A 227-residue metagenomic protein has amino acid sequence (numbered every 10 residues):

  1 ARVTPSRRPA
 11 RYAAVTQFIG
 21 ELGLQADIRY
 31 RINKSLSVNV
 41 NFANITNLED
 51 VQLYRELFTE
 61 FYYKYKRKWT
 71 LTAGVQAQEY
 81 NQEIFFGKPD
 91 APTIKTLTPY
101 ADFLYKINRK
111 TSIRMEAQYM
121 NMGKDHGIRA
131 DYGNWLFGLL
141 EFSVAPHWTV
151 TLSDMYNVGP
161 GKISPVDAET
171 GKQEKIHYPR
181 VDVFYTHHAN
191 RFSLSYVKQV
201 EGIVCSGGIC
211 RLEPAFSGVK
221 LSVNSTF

Functional and structural regions predicted by a protein language model:
A1-F227: Exposed, low-structure sequence patches enriched in small/polar residues
